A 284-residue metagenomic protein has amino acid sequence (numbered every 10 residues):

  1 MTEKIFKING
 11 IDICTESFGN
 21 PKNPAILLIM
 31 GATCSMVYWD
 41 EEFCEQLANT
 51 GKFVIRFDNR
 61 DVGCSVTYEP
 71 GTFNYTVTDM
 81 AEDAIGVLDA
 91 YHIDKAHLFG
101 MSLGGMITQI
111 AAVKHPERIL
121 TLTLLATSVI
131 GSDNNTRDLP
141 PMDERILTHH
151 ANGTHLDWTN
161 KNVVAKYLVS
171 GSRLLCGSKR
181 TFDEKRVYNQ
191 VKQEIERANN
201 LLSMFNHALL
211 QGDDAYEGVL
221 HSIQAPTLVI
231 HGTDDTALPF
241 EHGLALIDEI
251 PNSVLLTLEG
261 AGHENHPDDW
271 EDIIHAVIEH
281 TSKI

Functional and structural regions predicted by a protein language model:
I11-T67: Conserved HGGG/HGGXW glycine-rich cap/lid loop of the alpha/beta-hydrolase fold
T78-A96: Conserved acidic catalytic loop of the alpha/beta-hydrolase fold
G105-P116, L122: Short glycine-enriched nucleophile-adjacent loop and the immediately C-terminal alpha-helix near the catalytic center
L122-D157: Flexible "cap/lid" loop of the alpha/beta hydrolase fold
D143-G218, A225, A245: Alpha/beta-hydrolase
I223, V229-H231: Short beta-strand/loop motif that positions the catalytic acidic residue of the alpha/beta-hydrolase fold
T236-H242: Conserved alpha/beta-hydrolase "acid-adjacent" motif
S253-I284: Catalytic active-site module of serine/aspartate enzymes centered on a nucleophile-bearing elbow/loop
